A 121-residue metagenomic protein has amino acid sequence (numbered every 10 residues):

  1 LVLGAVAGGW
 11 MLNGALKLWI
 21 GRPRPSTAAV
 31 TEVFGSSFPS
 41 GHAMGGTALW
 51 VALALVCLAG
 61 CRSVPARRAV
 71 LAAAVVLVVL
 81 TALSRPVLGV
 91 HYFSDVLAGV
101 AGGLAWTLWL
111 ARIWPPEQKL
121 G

Functional and structural regions predicted by a protein language model:
L1-W10: Interfacial segments of alpha-helical transmembrane regions
A7, I20-P23, C61, L80: Short, well-ordered alpha-helical segments in soluble proteins
W10-M11, A48: Generic recognition of short, well-ordered alpha-helical interface segments
L12-G21, L83-R85: C-terminal TM-helix exit segments that contain a strictly Trp-centered aromatic cap at the helix terminus
K17-V33: Membrane-interfacial helix-loop-helix modules of multi-pass inner-membrane proteins that assemble, modify, or transport
A29-G121: Membrane-embedded catalytic cores of phosphoryl/pyrophosphoryl-handling enzymes
